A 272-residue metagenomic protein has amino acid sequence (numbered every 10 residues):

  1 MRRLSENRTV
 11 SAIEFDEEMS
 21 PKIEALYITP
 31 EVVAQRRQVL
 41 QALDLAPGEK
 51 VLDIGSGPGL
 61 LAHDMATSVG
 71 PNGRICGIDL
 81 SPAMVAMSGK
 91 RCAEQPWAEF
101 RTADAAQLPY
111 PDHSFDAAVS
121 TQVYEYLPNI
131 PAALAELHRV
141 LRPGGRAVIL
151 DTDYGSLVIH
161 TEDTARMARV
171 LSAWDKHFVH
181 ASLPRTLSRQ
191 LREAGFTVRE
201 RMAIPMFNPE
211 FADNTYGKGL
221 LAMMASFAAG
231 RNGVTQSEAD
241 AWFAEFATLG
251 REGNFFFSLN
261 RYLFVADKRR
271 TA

Functional and structural regions predicted by a protein language model:
M1-E49, L60-D64, S68, M84-M87 (+1 more regions): Conserved class I S-adenosyl-L-methionine
V32, R199-A272: Conserved Class I S-adenosyl-L-methionine
L52-I54, P58-Q107: Class I SAM-dependent methyltransferase SAM/SAH-binding core
A106-A117: A short acidic, Gly/Pro-enriched loop at the edge of an enzyme's catalytic core that lines a small-molecule cofactor
A117-N129: A short SAM/SAH-binding and catalytic strip from SAM-dependent methyltransferases
P131-R146: A short glycine-rich, Lys/Arg-flanked "PGG" loop and its adjoining helix->strand segment in the class I
V148-D213: Conserved catalytic/acceptor-binding region of the Class I
